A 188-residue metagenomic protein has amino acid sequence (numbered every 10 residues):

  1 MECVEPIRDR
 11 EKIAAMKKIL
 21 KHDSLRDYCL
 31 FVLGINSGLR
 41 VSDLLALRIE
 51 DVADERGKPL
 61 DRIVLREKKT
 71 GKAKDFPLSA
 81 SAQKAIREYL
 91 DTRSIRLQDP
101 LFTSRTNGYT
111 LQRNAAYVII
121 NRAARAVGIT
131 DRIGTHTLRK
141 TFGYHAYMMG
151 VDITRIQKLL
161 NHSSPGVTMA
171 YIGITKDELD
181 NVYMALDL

Functional and structural regions predicted by a protein language model:
M1-L188: Conserved catalytic core of the tyrosine transesterase superfamily
